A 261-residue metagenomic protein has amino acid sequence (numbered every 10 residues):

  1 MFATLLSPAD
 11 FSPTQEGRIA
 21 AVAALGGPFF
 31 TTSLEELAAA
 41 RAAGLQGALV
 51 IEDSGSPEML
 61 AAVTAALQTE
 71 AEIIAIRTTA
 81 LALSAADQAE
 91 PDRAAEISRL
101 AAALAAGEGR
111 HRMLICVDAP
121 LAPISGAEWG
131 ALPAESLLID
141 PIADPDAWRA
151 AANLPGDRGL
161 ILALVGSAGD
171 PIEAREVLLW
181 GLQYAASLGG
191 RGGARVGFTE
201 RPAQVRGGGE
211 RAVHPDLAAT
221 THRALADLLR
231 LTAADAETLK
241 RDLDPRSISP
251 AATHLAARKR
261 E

Functional and structural regions predicted by a protein language model:
M1-E261: Domain-level signal for soluble alpha/beta catalytic cores
